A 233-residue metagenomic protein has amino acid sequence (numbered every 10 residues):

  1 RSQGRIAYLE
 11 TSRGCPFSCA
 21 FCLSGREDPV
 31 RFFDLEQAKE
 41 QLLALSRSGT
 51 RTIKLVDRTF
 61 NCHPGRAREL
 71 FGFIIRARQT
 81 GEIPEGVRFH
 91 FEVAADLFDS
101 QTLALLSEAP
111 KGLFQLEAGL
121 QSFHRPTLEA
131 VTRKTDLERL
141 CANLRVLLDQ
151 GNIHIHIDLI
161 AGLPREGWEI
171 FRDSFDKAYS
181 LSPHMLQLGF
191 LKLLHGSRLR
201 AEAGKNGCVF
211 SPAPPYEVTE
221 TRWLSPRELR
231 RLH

Functional and structural regions predicted by a protein language model:
S2-I153: Radical SAM [4Fe-4S] cluster-binding motif and immediate context
L35, L137, W168-F171, L229: Residues at or immediately preceding the N-termini of alpha-helices
N61-G65, L120, P126-V131, A161-E169 (+2 more regions): Flexible glycine/acidic-rich beta-alpha junction loops that bind and position SAM and/or redox cofactors in anaerobic
F71-F73, S174, A203-N206: Short, hinge-like loop/turn segments at secondary-structure boundaries
T102-L106, R165-S180: Catalytic cores of alpha/beta
E108-F114, A178-L186: Structural recognition of alpha->loop->beta junctions
L140-N143, S174, L232: Hydrophobic side chains in well-ordered alpha-helices
